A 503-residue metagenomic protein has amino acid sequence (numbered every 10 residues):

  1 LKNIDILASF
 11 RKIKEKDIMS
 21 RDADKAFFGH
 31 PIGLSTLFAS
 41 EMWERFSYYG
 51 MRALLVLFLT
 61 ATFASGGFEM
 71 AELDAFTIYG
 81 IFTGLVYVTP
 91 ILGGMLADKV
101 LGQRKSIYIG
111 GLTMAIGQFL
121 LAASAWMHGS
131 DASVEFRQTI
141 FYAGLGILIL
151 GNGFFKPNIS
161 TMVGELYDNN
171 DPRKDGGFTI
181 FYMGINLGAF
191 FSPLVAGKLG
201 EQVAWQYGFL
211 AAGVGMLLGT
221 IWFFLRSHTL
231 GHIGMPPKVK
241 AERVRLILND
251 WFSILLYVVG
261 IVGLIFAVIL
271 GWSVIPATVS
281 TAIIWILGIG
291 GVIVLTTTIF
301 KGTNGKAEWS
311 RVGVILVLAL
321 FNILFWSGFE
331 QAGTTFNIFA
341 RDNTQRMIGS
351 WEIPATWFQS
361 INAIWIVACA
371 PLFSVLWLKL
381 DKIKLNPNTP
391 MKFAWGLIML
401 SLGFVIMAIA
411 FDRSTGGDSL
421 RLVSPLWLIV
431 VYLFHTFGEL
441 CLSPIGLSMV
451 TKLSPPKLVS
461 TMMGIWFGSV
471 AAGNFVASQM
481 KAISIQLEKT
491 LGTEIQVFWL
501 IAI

Functional and structural regions predicted by a protein language model:
K2-T36, N169-N170, G197-N337, D342-M347 (+1 more regions): Intracellular loop-helix junctions on the cytosolic face of multi-pass helical membrane proteins
A53-F76, A332-T356: Short amphipathic helix-loop junctions that connect adjacent transmembrane helices in Major Facilitator Superfamily/SLC
Y79-A97, S360-F373: Central cavity-lining transmembrane alpha-helices of secondary-active solute carriers, predominantly the Major
V86, G176-P193, G200, G215 (+2 more regions): Glycine-rich segments within core transmembrane alpha-helices of 12-TM secondary carriers
P90-T113, F119: Conserved MFS/SLC helix-loop-helix module at the cytosolic interface between two early adjacent transmembrane helices
L112-E135, I398-G417: C-terminal ends and interior cores of transmembrane alpha-helices in multi-pass membrane transporters/permeases
A132-F155, G417-C441: Hydrophobic core of transmembrane alpha-helices in multi-pass small-molecule transporters, especially MFS/SLC-type
L287-T296, W351-D381, G396-G403: Transmembrane alpha-helices of Major Facilitator/SLC transporters
